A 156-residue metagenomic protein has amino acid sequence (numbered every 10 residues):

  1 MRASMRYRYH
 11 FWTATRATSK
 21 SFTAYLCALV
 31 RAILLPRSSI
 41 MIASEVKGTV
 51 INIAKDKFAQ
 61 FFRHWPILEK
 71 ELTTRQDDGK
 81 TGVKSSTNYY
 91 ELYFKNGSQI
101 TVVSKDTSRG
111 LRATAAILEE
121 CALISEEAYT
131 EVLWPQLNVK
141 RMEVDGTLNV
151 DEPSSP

Functional and structural regions predicted by a protein language model:
M1-P156: Phosphate/NTP-binding elements of NTP-utilizing enzymes
